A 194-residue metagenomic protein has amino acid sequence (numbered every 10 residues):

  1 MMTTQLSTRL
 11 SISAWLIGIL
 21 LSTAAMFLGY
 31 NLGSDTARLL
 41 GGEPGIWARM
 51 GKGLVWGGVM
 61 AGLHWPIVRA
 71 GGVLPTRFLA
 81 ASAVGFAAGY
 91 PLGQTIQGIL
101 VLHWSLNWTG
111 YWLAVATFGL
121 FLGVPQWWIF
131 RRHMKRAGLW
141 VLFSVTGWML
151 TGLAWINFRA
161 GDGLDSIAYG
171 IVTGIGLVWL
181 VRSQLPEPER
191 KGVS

Functional and structural regions predicted by a protein language model:
M2-S194: Juxtamembrane/disordered regions of integral membrane proteins
